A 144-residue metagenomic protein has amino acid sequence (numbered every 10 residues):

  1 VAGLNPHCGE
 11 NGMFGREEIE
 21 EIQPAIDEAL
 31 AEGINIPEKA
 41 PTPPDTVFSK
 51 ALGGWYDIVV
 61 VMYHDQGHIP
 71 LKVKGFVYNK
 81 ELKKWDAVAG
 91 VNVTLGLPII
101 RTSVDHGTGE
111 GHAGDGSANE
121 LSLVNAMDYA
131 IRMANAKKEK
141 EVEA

Functional and structural regions predicted by a protein language model:
A2-P41: Glycine-rich phosphate/diphosphate-binding loop of Rossmann-like nucleotide-binding domains
A25-E143: Glycine-rich phosphate/nucleotide-binding loop
